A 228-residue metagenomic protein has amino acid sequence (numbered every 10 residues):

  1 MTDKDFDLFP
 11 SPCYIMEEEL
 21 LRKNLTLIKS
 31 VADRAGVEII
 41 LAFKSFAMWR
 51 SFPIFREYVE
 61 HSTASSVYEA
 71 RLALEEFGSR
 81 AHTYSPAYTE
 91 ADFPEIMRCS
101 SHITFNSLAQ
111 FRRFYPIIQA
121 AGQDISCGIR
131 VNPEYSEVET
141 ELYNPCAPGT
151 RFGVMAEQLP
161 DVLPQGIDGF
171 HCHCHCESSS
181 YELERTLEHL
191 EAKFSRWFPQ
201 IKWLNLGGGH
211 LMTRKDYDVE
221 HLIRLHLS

Functional and structural regions predicted by a protein language model:
M1-M16: Generic N-terminal amphipathic, Lys/Arg-enriched alpha-helix
P10, E17, S179-T186, V219: Residue-level preference for long, well-ordered alpha-helices that form the structural scaffold of enzyme catalytic
L20: Active-site anion-handling motifs in enzyme catalytic cores
L25: Short amphipathic alpha-helical/adjacent loop interface patches that line ligand and macromolecule-binding sites
V37-W203: Active-site-proximal beta-alpha core segment in soluble small-molecule metabolic enzymes
L187-S228: Acidic, glycine-rich loop-and-beta core segments that form the ion-binding/anion-interacting portion of active sites
